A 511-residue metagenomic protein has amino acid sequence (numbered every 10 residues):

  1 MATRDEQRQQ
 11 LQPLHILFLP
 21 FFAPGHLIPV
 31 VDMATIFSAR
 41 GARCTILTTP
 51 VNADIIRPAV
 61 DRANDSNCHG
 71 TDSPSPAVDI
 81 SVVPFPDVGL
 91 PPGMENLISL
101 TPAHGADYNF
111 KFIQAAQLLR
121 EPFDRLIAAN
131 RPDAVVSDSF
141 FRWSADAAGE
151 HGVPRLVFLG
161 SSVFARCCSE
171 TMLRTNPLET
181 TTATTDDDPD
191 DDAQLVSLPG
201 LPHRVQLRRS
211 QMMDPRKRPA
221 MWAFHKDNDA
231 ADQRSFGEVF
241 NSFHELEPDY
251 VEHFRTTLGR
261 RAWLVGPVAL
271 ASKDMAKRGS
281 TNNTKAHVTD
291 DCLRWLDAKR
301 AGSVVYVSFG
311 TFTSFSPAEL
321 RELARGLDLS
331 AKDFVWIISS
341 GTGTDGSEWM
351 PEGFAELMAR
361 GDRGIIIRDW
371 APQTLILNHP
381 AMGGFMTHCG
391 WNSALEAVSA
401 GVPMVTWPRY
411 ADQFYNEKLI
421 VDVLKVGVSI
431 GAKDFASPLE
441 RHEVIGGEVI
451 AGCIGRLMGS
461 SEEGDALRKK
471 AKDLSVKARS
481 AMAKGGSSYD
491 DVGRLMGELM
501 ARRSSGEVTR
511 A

Functional and structural regions predicted by a protein language model:
M1-H244, P248-A511: Glycosyltransferase specificity loop/lid
